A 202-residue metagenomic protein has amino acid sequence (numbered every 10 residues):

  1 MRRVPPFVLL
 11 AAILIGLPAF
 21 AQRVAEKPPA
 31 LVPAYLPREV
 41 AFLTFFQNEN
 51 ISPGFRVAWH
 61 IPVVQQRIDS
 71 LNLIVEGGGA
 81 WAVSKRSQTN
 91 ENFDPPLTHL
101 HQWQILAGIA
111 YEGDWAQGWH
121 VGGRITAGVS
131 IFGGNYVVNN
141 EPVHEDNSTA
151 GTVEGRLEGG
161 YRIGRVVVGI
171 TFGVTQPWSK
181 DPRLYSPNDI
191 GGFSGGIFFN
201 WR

Functional and structural regions predicted by a protein language model:
M1-V8: Bacterial N-terminal signal peptides that target proteins for export
V8-G16: Bacterial N-terminal signal peptides
F20-T89, P182-R183, I190-R202: Short glycine/proline- and aromatic-enriched beta-strand/turn motifs that initiate or cap beta-hairpins
Q47-I51, D94-H101, P142-G151, L184-G191: Replace "Gram-negative outer membrane beta-barrel proteins" with "bacterial and organellar outer membrane beta-barrel
P53-N140: Gram-negative (and chloroplast) outer-membrane scaffold detector with strong preference for beta-barrel transmembrane
F55-W59, A107-I109, G155-L157, F172 (+1 more regions): Membrane-embedded beta-strands of outer-membrane beta-barrel proteins, especially the hydrophobic/small aromatic
W59-V63, Y111-G113, G159-I163, Q176 (+1 more regions): Residue-level signature of outer-membrane beta-barrel architecture
G118-W119, I163-V167: Secondary-structure transition into beta-strands, especially the periplasmic turns and strand N-termini that construct
